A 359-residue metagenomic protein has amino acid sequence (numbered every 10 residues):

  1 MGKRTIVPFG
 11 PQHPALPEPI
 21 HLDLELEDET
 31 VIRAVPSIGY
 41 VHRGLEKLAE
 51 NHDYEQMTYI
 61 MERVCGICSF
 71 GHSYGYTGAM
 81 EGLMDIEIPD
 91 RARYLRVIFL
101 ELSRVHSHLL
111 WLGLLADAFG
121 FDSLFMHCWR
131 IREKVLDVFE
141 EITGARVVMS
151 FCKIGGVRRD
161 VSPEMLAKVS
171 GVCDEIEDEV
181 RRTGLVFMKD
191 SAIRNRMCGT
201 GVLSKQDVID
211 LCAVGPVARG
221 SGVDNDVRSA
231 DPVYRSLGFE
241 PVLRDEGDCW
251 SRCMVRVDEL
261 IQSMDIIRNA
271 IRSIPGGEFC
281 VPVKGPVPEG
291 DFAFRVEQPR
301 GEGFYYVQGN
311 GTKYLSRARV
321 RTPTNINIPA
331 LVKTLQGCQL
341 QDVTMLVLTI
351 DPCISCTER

Functional and structural regions predicted by a protein language model:
M1-R359: Active-site bordering "gate/hinge" segments that shape substrate access to catalytic or cofactor-binding pockets
